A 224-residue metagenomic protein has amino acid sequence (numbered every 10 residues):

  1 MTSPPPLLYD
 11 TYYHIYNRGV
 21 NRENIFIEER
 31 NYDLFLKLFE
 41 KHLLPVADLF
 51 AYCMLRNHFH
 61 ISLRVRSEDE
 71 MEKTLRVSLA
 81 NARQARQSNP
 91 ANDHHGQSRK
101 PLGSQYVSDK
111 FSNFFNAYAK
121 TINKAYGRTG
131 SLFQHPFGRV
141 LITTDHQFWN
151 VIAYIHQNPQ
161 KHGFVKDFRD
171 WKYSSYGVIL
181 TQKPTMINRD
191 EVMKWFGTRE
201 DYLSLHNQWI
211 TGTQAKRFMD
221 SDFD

Functional and structural regions predicted by a protein language model:
M1-D224: Short catalytic/metal-binding and nucleic-acid-binding patches
